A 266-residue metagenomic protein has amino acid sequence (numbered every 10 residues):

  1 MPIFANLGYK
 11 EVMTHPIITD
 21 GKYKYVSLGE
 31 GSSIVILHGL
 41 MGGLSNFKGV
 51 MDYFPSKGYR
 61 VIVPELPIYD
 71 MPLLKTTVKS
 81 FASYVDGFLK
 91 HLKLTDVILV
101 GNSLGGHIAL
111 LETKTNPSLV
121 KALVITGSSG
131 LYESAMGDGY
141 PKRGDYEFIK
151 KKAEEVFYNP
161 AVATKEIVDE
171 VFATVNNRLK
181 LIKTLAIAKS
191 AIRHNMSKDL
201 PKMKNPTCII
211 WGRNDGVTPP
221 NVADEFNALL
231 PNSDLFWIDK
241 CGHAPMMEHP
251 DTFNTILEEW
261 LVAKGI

Functional and structural regions predicted by a protein language model:
K24-D70: Conserved HGGG/HGGXW glycine-rich cap/lid loop of the alpha/beta-hydrolase fold
L37, L66, T126, I238-C241: Alpha/beta-hydrolase
K48, S56, I62-V100, T255: Active-site loop/oxyanion-hole signature of alpha/beta-hydrolase fold enzymes
G101, G105, A109: Gly/Ala-rich beta-loop-alpha elbow adjacent to hydrolase catalytic centers
L110-T115, V120-K151: Flexible "cap/lid" loop of the alpha/beta hydrolase fold
R143-N205: Conserved alpha/beta-hydrolase catalytic His-Asp/Glu region
K189-A228, W237: Conserved serine/cysteine hydrolase catalytic core
D234, I238-I266: Catalytic active-site module of serine/aspartate enzymes centered on a nucleophile-bearing elbow/loop
